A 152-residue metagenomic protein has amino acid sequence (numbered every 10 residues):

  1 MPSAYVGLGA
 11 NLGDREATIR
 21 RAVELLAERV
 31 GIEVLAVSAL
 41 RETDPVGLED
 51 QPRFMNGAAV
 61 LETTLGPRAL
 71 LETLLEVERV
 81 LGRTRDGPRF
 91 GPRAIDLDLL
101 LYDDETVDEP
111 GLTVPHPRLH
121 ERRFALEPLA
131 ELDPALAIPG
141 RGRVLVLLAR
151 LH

Functional and structural regions predicted by a protein language model:
M1-I32, V37-E42: N-terminal beta1-alpha1 ligand-phosphate binding loop
L8-A10, T63, A130: Short, structured patches in soluble enzyme cores that scaffold and shape functional sites
G31, V46-F54, L65-H152: Flexible, gly/pro- and Lys/Arg-enriched active-site loops
